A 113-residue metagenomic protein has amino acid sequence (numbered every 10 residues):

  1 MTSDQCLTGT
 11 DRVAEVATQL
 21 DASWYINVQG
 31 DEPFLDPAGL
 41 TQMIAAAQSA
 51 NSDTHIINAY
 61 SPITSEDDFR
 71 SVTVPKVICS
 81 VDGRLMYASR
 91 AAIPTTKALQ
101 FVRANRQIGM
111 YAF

Functional and structural regions predicted by a protein language model:
M1-T8: Conserved donor nucleotide-binding strand/loop of the catalytic core
D4, Q29-G30, S61, R90: Histidine-centered beta-alpha loop that forms part of the nucleotide-sugar donor binding/catalytic region in diverse
L7, P33-L35: A short, conserved beta-strand element in the Rossmann-like catalytic core that flanks the donor/metal-binding loop
T10, A14-T18: Short, conserved alpha-helix that lines the donor NDP-sugar binding/gating region of sugar-transfer enzymes
A22: Dinucleotide-binding Rossmann-like beta1-alpha1 core, especially the glycine-rich loop that anchors the ADP
Y25-I26: Short aromatic/hydrophobic "clamp" motif used to bind/position activated sugar donors
L35-A112: Conserved core of the sugar-phosphate nucleotidyltransferase
